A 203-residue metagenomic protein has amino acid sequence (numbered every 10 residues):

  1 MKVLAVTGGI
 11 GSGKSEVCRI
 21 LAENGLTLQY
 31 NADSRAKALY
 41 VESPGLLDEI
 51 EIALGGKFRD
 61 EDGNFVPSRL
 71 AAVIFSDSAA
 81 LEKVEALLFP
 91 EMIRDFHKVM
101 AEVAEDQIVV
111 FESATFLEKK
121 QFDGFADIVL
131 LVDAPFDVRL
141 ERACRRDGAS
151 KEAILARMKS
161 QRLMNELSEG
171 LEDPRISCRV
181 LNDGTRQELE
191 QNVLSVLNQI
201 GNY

Functional and structural regions predicted by a protein language model:
V6: Hydrophobic anchor at the beta1->P-loop junction of P-loop NTPases
G9: P-loop (Walker A) phosphate-binding loop of NTP-binding proteins
S12: ATP-binding Walker
S15: Walker A/P-loop
L26-V41: Short beta-strand-centered segment that lines the nucleotide-binding/catalytic pocket of NTP-utilizing
K37-Q107: ATP-dependent small-molecule kinase phosphotransfer cores that center on conserved nucleotide phosphate-binding segments
D95-V103, V109-R145: ATP-dependent NMP and nucleoside kinases share a basic, alpha-helical "lid"
D123-G124, R145-Q199, Y203: Small-molecule kinase domains that catalyze NTP-dependent phosphoryl transfer to phosphate-bearing small molecules
